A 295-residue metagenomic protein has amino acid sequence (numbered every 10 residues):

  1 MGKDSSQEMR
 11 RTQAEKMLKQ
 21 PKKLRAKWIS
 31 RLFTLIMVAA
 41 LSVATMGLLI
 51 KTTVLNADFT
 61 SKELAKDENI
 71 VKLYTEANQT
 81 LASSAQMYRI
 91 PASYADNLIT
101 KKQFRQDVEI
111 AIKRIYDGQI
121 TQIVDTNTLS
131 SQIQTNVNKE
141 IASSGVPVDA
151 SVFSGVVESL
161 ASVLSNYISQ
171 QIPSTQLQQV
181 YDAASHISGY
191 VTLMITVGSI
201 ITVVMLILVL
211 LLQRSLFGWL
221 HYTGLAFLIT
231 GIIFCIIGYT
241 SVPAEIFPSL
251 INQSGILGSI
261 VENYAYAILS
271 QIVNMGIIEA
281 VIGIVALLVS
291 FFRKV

Functional and structural regions predicted by a protein language model:
M1-L24: N-terminal Lys/Arg-rich, disordered targeting/topogenic segments
G2, P21-T34, V191-F247, V289-V295: Juxtamembrane interface at the cytosolic side of transmembrane helices
I29-L49: Hydrophobic membrane-insertion alpha-helices, especially the h-region of bacterial N-terminal signal peptides
M46-I70: Alpha-helical transmembrane signal-anchor/signal-peptide segments
S61-V180: Long, solvent-exposed extracytoplasmic domains/loops
I133-L210, F234-Q253: Membrane-proximal, non-transmembrane alpha-helical segments
L177-G189, S259-I272: Membrane-interface segments at the starts/ends of alpha-helical transmembrane spans
T192-T196, N263-G283: Hydrophobic alpha-helical transmembrane segments
